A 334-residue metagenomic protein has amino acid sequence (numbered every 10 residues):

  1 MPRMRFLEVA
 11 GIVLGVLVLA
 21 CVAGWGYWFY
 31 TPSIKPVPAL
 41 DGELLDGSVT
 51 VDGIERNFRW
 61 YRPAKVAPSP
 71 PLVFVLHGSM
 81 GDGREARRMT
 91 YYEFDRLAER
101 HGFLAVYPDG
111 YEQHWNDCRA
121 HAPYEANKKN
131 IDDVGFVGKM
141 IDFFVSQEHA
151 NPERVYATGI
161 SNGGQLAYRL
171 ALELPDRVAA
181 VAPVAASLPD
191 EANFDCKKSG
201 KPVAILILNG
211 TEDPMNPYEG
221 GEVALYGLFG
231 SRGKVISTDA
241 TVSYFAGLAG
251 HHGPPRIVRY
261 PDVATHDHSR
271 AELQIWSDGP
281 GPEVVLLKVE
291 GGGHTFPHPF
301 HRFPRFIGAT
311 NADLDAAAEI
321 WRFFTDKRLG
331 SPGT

Functional and structural regions predicted by a protein language model:
R5-L72, T90, R96-R100, K129 (+8 more regions): A domain-start/cap signature at the N-terminus of enzymes
D46, A105-Y107, L286-K288: Conserved beta-strand scaffold positions in the cores of enzyme catalytic domains, especially in NTP/NDP-utilizing
V49-Y156, Q165-E173, E219, F296-I307: Serine-hydrolase catalytic machinery in alpha/beta-hydrolase-like enzymes
F74-G78, A185, N209-G210, E290: The conserved beta1-alpha1 loop
G110, T211-P214, G291-G293: Acidic beta-to-alpha connecting loop that harbors the catalytic carboxylate
E125-I131, G227-I236, I307-N311: A short acidic, glycine-rich active-site loop that binds or catalyzes chemistry on phosphate/adenosine moieties
A179-H266, I275-G279: The feature captures the conserved acid-bearing segment of alpha/beta-hydrolase catalytic domains
I205-L208, I236, A246-T334: C-terminal catalytic histidine-bearing segment of alpha/beta-hydrolase fold enzymes
